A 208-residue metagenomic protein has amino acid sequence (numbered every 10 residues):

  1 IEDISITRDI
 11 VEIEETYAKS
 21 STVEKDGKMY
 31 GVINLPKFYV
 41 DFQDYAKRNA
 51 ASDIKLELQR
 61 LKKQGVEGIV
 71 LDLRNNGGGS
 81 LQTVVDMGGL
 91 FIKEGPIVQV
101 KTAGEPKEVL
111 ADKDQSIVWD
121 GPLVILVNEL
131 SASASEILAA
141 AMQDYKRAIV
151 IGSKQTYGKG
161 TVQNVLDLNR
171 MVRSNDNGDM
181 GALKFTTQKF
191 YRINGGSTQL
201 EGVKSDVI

Functional and structural regions predicted by a protein language model:
I1-D3, M180-A182, S197: Short, mixed charged/polar active-site loops that provide acid/base catalysis or chelate metal/phosphate cofactors
I1-V172, K189: Cleft-lining beta-strand/loop regions that shape enzyme active-site pockets
D26, D179, I193-N194: Short strand-coil-strand connectors
G31-I33, F185, T198-Q199: Short hydrophobic-aromatic micro-motifs
T161-D167, D179-G181, E201-V203: Acidic, S/T/G-rich, low-cysteine, solvent-exposed domains in lumenal/extracellular/periplasmic regions of secretory
N177-K189: Short acidic, Pro/Gly- and aromatic-enriched capping/linker segments at domain boundaries
Y191-I208: Conserved functional hotspot residues or short segments at active or partner-binding sites across diverse domains
